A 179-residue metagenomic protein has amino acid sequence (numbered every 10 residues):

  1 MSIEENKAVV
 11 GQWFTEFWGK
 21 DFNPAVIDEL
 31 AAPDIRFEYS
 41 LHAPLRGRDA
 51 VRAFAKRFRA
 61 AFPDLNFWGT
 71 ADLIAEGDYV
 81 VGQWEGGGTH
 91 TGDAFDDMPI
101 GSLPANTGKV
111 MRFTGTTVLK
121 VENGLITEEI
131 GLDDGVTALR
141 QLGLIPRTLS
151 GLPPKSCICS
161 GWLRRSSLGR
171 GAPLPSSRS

Functional and structural regions predicted by a protein language model:
M1-S179: C-terminal and inter-domain tail/linker signature
